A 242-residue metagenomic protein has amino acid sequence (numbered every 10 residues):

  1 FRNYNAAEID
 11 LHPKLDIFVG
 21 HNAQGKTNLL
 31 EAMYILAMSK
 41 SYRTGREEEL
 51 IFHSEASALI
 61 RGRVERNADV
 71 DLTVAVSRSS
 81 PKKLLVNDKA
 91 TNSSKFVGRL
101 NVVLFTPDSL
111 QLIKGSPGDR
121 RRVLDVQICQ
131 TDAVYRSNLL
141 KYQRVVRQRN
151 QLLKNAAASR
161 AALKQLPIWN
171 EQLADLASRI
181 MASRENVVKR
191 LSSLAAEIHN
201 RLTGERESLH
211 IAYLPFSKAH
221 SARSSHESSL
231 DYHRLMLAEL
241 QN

Functional and structural regions predicted by a protein language model:
F1-H21, I35, A157-N242: Conserved NTPase motor "head" modules and their coupling/switch loops across ABC/AAA+ ATPases, GTPases, and GHKL ATPases
L15, M33, P107-S109: ABC ATPase nucleotide-binding domain signature
G25-K26: Conserved lysine of the Walker
I35-M38, Q151: Regular, well-ordered alpha-helical segments
A37-D119, V123-Y135, S192-N200, Y232: Nucleotide-state sensing region of NTPase/ATPase domains
L50-H53, Y142-V145, R184: Intracellular alpha-helical coupling/juxtamembrane segments of multi-pass membrane proteins
Q111-L112, G118-P167, E171-A174: Long, charged N-terminal accessory/stalk domains
